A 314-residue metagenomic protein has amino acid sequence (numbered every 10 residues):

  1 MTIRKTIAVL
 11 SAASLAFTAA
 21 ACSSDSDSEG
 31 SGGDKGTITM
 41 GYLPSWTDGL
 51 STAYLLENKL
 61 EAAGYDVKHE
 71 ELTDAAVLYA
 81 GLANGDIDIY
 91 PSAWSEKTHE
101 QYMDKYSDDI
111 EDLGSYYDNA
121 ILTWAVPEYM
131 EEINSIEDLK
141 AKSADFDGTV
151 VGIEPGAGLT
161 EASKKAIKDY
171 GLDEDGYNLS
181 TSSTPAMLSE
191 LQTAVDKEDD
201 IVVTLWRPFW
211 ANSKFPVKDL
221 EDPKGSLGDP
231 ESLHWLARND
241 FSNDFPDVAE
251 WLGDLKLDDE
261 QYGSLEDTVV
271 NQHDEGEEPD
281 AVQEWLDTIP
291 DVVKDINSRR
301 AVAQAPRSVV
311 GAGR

Functional and structural regions predicted by a protein language model:
F17-A21: C-terminal motif of bacterial Sec signal peptides marking the signal peptidase cleavage site
S23-S26: Bacterial signal peptide processing site
G33-D48, Y65-E70, D147-V151, L252: Short, well-ordered beta-strand elements
T47-D66, I167: Short, polar/charged alpha-helical segment
D48, A166-E174, S180-D196, S232 (+2 more regions): An extracytoplasmic/periplasmic, membrane-proximal ligand-sensing/linker region
G81, I87-P91, P155-G225: Ligand-binding pocket segment of bilobal, Venus flytrap-like solute-binding proteins
D108-G156: A conserved helix-loop-strand patch within extracytoplasmic ligand-binding domains of the periplasmic binding
I121-E131, E231-P246, D267: A bilobed periplasmic-binding-protein/Venus flytrap-type ligand-binding module shared by bacterial periplasmic
